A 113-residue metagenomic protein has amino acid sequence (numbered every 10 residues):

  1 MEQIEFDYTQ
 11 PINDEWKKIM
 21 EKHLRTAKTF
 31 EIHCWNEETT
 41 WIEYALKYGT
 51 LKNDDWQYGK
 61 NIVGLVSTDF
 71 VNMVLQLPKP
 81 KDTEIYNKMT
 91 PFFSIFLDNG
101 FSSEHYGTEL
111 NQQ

Functional and structural regions predicted by a protein language model:
M1-Q113: Structured alpha/beta or helical-core interaction and ligand-binding surfaces enriched in interleaved
